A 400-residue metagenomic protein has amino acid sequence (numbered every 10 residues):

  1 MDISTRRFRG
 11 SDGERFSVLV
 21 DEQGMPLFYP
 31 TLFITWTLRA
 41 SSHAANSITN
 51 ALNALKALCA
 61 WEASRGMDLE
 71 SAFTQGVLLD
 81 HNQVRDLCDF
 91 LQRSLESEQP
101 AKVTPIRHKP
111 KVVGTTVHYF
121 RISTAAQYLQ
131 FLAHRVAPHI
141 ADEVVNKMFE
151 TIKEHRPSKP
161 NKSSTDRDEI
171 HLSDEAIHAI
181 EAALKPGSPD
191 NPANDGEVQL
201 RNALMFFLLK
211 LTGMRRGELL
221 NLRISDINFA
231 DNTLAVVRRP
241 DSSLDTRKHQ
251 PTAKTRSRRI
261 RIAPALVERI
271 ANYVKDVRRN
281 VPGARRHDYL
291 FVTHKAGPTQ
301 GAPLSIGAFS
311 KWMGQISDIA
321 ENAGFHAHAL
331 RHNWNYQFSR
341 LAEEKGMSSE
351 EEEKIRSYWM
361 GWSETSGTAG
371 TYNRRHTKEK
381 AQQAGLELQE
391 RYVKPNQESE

Functional and structural regions predicted by a protein language model:
S41-A137, I262: Non-catalytic DNA-binding core/recognition domains of DNA-processing enzymes
H134-P138, L209-T233: Short, charged phosphate-coordinating catalytic segments
R156-V198: Long, amphipathic, Lys/Arg-enriched alpha-helical "connector/arm" segment
E181-R216, E352: Basic, Lys/Arg- and aromatic-enriched nucleic-acid-binding interface segment
N191-P192, T299, S310-Y358, W362-S366: Short, basic (Lys/Arg/His-rich) helix/loop patches that form interaction surfaces in the mid-to-C-terminal regions
N221-E268: Conserved tyrosine-mediated DNA breakage-rejoining catalytic core shared by Y-recombinases
P264-A323: Active-site/catalytic core of tyrosine-dependent DNA strand-transfer enzymes
M360-K394: Catalytic-site neighborhood detector that most strongly recognizes the C-terminal catalytic loop/helix of tyrosine
